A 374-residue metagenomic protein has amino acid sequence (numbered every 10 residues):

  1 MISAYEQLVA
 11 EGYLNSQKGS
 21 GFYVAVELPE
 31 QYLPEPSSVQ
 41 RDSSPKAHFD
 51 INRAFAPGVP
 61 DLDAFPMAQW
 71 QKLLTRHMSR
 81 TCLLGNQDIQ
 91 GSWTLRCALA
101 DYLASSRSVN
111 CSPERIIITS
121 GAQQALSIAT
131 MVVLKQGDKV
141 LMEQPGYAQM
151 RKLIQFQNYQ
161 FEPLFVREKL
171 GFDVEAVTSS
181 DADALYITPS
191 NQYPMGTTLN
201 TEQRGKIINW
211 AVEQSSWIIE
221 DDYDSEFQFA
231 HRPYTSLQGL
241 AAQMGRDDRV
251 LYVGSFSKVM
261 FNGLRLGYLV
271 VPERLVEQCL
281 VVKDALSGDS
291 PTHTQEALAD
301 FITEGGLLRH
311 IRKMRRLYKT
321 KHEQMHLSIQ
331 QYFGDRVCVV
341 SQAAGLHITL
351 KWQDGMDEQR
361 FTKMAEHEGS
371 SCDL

Functional and structural regions predicted by a protein language model:
I2-T75, L84, L280, D284-P291 (+8 more regions): N-terminal basic, amphipathic alpha-helical segments
N15-S16, C111, C372-D373: Short beta-strand "wing" residues that participate in macromolecule-binding interfaces
A56-P57, F165, Y186-T188, I219-D222 (+4 more regions): Short beta-strand segments
W70, G245-R246, L251-R316: Conserved core segment of the aminotransferase class I/II
H77, T81-S215, I219, S225-F227 (+2 more regions): Conserved core of the PLP fold type I
I117, E162-L164, L251, V340 (+1 more regions): General small-molecule cofactor/ligand-binding pocket signal
F227, E366-L374: Conserved PLP cofactor-binding pocket of PLP-dependent enzymes
